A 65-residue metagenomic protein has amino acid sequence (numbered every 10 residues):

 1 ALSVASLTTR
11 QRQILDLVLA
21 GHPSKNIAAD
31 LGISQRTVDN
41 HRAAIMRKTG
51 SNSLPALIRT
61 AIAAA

Functional and structural regions predicted by a protein language model:
A1-T37, A63: Helix-turn-helix DNA-binding segment
A43-A65: Basic, Lys/Arg-enriched C-terminal extension of HTH/homeodomain DNA-binding domains
